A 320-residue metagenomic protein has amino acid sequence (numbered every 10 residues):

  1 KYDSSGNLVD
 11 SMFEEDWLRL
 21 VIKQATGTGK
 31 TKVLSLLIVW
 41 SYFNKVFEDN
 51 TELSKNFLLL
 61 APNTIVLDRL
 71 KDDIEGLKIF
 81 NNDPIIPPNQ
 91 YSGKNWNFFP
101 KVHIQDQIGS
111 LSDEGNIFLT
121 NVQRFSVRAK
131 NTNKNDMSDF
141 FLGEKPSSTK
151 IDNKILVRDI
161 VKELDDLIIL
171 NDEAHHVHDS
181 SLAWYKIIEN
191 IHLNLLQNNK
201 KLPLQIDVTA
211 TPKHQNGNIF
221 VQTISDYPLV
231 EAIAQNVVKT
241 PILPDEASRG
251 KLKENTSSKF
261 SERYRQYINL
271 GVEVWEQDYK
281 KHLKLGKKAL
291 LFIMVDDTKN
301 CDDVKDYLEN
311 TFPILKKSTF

Functional and structural regions predicted by a protein language model:
K1-K23: Conserved pre-motif I regulatory segment
G6, F99-L167, D179-N194: Conserved RecA-like ASCE ATPase "motif II neighborhood" in helicase/translocase motors
E15-L37: Walker A/P-loop
K32-T51: Walker A/P-loop NTP-binding motif
T51-Q90, Q123-R124, V295-K299: Conserved Walker A/P-loop ATP-binding site and its immediately adjacent core in helicase/helicase-like ATPase domains
D172-E173: Walker B catalytic acidic pair
D179-P241: Post-DEXD/H (motif II) to motif III coupling segment of the RecA-like Helicase ATP-binding lobe
V221-T311, L315: Conserved interdomain linker/interface between the two RecA-like ATPase lobes of SF2 helicase motors
